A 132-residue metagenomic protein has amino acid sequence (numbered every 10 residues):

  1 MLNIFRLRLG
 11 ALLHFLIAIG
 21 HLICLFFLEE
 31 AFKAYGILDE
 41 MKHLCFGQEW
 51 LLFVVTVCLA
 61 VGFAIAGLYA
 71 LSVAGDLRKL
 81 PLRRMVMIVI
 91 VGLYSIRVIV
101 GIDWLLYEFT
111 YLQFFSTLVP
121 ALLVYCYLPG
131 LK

Functional and structural regions predicted by a protein language model:
M1-A18: Cytosolic juxtamembrane helix and N-cap/initiation of the first transmembrane helix
I19-E29, I96-L105: C-terminal TM-helix exit segments that contain a strictly Trp-centered aromatic cap at the helix terminus
G20-V55: Interfacial loop at the N-terminal end of multi-pass membrane proteins
V55-Y69, V119-A121: Core segments of transmembrane alpha-helices that mediate helix-helix packing or line hydrophobic substrate/ligand
G67-R84: Juxtamembrane helix-break-helix junctions at the cytosolic face of small multi-pass alpha-helical membrane proteins
M85-G101: Hydrophobic alpha-helical membrane segments
I99-F114, L131-K132: Membrane-helix boundary connector in multi-pass membrane proteins
A121-K132: Membrane-water interface at the C-terminal end of transmembrane alpha helices
